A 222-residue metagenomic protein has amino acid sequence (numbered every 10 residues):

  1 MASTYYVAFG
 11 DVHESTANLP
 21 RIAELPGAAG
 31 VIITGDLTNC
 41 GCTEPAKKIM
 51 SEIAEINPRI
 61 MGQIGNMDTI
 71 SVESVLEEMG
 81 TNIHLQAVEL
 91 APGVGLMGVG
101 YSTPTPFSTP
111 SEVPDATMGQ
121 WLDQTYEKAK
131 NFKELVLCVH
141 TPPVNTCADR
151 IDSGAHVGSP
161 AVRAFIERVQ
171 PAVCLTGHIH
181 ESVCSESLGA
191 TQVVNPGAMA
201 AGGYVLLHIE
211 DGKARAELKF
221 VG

Functional and structural regions predicted by a protein language model:
M1-E55, N131: N-terminal active-site segment of His-dependent metallophosphoesterases
A2-S3, N18, E89-P92, V113 (+2 more regions): Binuclear metal-dependent phosphoesterase catalytic core
V7-G10, V31-D36, I60-N66, I83-H84 (+3 more regions): Active-site neighborhood of phospho(di)ester-bond hydrolases with catalytic His/Asp-centered motifs
H13-A17, T38-T43, N66-E73, T103-S108 (+3 more regions): Active-site environment of divalent metal-dependent phosphoester hydrolases
E14, D68-A161, F220: Conserved catalytic scaffold of divalent metal-dependent phosphoesterases
L19-A23, A46-A54, V72-E73, Y126 (+1 more regions): Short amphipathic alpha-helical segments and helix-helix/interface helices
I49-S51, E78-N82, A155, Q192 (+1 more regions): Short, hinge-like loop/turn segments at secondary-structure boundaries
